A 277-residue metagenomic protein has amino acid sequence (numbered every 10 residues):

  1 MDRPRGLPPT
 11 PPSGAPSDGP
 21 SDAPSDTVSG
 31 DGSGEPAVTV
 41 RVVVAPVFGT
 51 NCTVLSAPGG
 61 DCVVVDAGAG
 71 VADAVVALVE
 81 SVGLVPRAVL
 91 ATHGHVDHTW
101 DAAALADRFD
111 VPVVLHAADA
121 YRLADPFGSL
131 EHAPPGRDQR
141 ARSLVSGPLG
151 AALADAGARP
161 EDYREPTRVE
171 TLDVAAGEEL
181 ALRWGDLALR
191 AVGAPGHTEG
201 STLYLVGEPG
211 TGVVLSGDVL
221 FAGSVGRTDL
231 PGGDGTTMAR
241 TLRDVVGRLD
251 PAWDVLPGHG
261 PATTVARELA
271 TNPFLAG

Functional and structural regions predicted by a protein language model:
M1-A37, S56, D61-A67, L215: Metallo-beta-lactamase
D2-R3, L205-G207, G212-V213, A222 (+1 more regions): Divalent-metal (often Zn2+) His-rich catalytic cores of metallo-beta-lactamase-fold enzymes
R5-G6, E35, A117-G193, R240-R243 (+1 more regions): Metallo-beta-lactamase
E35-V82, L203-S216: Conserved beta-strand hairpin/beta-sheet module of binuclear metal-dependent hydrolase folds, prominently
C52, P58-L90, F127-R137, G157-T171: Pre-active-site segment of Zn-dependent metallo-hydrolases
V65-A67, R87-G94, V113-H116, G193-G196 (+3 more regions): Active-site neighborhood of phospho(di)ester-bond hydrolases with catalytic His/Asp-centered motifs
G70-A72, G94-W100, A120-R122, E199-S201 (+2 more regions): Active-site environment of divalent metal-dependent phosphoester hydrolases
A72-L115, D119: Active-site metal-binding motif and surrounding structural segment of the metallo-beta-lactamase
